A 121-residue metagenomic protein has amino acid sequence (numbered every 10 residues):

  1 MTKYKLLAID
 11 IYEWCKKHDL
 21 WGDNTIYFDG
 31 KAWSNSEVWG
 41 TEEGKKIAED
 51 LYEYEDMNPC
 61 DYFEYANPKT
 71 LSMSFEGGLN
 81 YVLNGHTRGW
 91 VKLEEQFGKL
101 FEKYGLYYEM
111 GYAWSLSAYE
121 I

Functional and structural regions predicted by a protein language model:
M1-L51: Positively charged, hydrophobic/aromatic-enriched amphipathic segments
E13, K17-G22, S74, V82-L83 (+2 more regions): Terminal targeting/leader modules
T25, G111-A113: Residue-level detector of family-conserved "landmark" positions at structurally sensitive sites
S34-K103, Y107-G111: Acidic, low-complexity, intrinsically disordered interaction modules
W114-E120: C-terminal edge-of-domain segments
